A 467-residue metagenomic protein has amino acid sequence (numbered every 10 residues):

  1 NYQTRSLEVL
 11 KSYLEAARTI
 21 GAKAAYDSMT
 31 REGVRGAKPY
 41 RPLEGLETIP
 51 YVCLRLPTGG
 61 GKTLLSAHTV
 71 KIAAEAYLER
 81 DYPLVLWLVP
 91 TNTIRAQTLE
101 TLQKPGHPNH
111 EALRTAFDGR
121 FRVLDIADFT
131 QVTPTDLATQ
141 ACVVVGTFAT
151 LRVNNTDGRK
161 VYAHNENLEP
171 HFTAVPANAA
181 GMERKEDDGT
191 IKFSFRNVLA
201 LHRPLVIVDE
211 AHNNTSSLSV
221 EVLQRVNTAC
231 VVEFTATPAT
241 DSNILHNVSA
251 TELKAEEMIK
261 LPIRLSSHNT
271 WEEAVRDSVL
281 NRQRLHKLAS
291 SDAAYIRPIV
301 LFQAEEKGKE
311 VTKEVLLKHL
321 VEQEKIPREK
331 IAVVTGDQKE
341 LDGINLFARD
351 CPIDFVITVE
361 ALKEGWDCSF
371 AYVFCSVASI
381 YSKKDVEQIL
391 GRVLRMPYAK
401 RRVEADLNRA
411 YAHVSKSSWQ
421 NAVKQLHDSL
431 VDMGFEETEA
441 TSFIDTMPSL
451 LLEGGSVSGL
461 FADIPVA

Functional and structural regions predicted by a protein language model:
N1-R55: Conserved pre-motif I regulatory segment
E8, E75-A76, A96-L99, G106-R120 (+8 more regions): Helicase-associated low-complexity regulatory tails and linkers flanking the ATPase motor
P42, E47-C53, P83, R297-V300 (+1 more regions): Pre-Walker A (Motif I) flank of P-loop NTPase domains
T58: The conserved Walker
K62-T63: Conserved lysine of the Walker
T69-A96: Conserved SF1/SF2 helicase motif Ia
D209-E210: Walker B catalytic acidic pair
F355-T358, L362-L390, Y411: A short beta-strand element within the Helicase C-terminal
